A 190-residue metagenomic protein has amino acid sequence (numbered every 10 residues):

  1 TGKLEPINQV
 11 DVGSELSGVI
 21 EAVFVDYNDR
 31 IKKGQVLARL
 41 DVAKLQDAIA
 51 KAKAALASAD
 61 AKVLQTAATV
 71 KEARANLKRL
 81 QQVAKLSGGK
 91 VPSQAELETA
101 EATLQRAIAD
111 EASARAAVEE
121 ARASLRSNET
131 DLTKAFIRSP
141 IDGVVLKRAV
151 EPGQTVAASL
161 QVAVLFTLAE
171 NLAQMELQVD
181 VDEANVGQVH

Functional and structural regions predicted by a protein language model:
T1-S58, L86-P92, K147-E151, V181-N185: Long, amphipathic coiled-coil "stalk"/hairpin helices in large membrane-associated assemblies
G2, I20, N28-L37, L80 (+3 more regions): A structural signal for short beta-strand/turn segments enriched in small hydrophobics and glycine
D11-V12, R39, F136, T155 (+1 more regions): Conserved beta-strand positions that form and line the central face of beta-propeller blades
E15, R79, S113-T155, A173-Q174 (+1 more regions): Elongated periplasmic alpha-helical coiled-coil
A43, A149-T155, S159-H190: Hydrophobic alpha-helical membrane-insertion signals
D47, K51-A54, A61, T66-T69 (+2 more regions): Extended amphipathic alpha-helical segments
K71-R106: Charged heptad-repeat coiled-coil "stalk" segments of single-pass membrane proteins that scaffold or bridge
A95-R115, L168-V181, N185: A short, hydrophobic secondary-structure junction motif
